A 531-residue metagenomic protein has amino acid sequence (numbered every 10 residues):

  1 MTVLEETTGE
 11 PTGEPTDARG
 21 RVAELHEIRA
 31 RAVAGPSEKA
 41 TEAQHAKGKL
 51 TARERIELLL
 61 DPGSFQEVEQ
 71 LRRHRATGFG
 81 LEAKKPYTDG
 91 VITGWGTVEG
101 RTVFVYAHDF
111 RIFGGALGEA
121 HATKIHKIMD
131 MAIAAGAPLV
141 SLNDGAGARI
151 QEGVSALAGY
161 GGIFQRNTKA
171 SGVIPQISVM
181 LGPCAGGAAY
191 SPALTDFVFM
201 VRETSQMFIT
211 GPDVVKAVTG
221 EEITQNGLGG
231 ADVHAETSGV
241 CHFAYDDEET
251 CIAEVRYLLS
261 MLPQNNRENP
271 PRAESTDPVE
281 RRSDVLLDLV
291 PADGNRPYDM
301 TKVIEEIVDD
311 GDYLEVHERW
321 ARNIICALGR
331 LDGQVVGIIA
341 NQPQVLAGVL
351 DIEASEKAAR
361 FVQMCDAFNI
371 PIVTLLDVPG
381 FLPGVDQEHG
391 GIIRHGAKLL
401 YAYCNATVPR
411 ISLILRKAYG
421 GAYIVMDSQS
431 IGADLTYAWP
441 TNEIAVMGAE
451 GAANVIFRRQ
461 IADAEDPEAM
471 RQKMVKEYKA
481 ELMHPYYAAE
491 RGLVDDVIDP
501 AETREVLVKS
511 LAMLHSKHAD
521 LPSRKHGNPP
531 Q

Functional and structural regions predicted by a protein language model:
M1-Q531: Ligand-binding clefts of soluble mixed alpha/beta catalytic domains
